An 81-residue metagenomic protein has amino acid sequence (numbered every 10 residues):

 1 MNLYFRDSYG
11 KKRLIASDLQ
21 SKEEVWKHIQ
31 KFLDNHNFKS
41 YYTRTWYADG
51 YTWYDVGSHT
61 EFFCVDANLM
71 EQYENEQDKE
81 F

Functional and structural regions predicted by a protein language model:
M1-K11: Short aromatic-glycine-(Arg/Gly/Cys) micro-motifs in beta-strand/loop hairpins
G10-Q20: A short, exposed loop/beta-hairpin motif centered on an aromatic-Gly-Thr core
D18-E24, D66-E71: A short, sequence-level motif marking secondary-structure junctions
K22, W26, Q30-L33, E74: Residue-level detector of alpha-helical secondary structure
L33-F81: Short, mixed-charge low-complexity intrinsically disordered segments
